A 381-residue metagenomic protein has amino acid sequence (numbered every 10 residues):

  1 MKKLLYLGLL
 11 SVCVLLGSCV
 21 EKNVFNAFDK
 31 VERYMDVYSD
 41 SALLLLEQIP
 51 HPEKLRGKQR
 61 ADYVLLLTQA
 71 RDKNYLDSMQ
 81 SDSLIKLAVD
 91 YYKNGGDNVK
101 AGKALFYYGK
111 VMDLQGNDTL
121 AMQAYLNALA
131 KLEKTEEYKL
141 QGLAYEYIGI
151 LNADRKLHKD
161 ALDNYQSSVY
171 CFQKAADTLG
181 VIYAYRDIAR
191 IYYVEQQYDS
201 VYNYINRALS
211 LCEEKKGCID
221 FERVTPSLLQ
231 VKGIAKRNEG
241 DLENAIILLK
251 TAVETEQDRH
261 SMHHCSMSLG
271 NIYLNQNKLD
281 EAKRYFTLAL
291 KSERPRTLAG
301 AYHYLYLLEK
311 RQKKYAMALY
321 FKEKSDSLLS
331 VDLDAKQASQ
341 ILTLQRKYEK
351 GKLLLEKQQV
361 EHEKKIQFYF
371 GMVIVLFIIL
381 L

Functional and structural regions predicted by a protein language model:
C19-D82, V99: N-terminal leader/linker segments that initiate helical-solenoid repeat arrays
E21, R56-A61, V99, K139 (+4 more regions): Residue signature of alpha-solenoid helical repeat architecture, marking inter-repeat boundaries and helix-start
F25-L43, H51, M79-D82, D280 (+1 more regions): Hydrophobic positions within repeat-based interaction scaffolds
S39, D77-S78, N98, D118 (+7 more regions): TPR-repeat structural position
E47-P52, K86-K93, N127-E136, S167-C171 (+6 more regions): Amphipathic alpha-helical segments of tetratricopeptide repeats
V64, A101-M112, A124, K131 (+11 more regions): TPR/Sel1-like alpha-solenoid repeat signature
N74-Y75, G95, Y108, Q115 (+8 more regions): Structural motif corresponding to the intra-repeat A-B loop/turn of tetratricopeptide repeats
